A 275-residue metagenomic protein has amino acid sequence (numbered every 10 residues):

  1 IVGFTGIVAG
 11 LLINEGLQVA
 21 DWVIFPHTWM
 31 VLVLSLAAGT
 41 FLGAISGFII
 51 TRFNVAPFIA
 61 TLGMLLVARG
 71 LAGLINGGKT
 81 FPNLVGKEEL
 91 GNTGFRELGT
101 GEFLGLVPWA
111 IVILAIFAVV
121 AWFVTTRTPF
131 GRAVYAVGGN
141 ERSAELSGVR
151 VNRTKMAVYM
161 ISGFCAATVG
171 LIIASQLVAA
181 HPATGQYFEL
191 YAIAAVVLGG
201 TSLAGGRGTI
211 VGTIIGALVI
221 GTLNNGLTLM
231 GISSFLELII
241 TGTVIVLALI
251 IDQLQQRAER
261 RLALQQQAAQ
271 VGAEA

Functional and structural regions predicted by a protein language model:
I1-A44: Membrane-embedded helix boundary and interhelical linker motif in transport proteins
I1-F4, W29-A37, I59-L62, I111-I116 (+4 more regions): Hydrophobic alpha-helical transmembrane segments
G6-G10, S35-G39, L65-A72, A110-F123 (+4 more regions): Hydrophobic core segments of alpha-helical transmembrane domains in multi-pass membrane transport and ion-translocation
L11, L32, L36, T40-A44 (+9 more regions): Hydrophobic positions within alpha-helical transmembrane segments of bacterial inner-membrane proteins
F25, W29, P57-R127, A133 (+3 more regions): Transmembrane helix-bundle core of multi-pass membrane transporters and related energy-transducing complexes
F130-K155: Short cytoplasmic-facing helical segments at TM-TM junctions of multi-pass membrane proteins
L146-R153, L227-A275: Cytosolic-side transmembrane-helix boundaries in multi-pass membrane proteins
A166, Q176-G242: Transmembrane alpha-helical segments in multi-pass inner-membrane proteins
